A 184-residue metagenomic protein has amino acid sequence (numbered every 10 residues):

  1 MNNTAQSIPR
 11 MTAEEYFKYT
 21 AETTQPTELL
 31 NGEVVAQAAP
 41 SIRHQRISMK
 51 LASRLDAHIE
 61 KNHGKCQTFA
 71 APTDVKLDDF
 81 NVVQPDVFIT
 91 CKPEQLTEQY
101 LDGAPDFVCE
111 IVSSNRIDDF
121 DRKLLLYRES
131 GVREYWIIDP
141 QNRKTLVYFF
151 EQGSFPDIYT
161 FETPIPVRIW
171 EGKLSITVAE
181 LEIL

Functional and structural regions predicted by a protein language model:
N2-R10, F17-T24, M49, S53-S130 (+1 more regions): C-terminal interaction segment
Q25-L29: Active-site and channel-lining beta-strand-loop segments that bind or position nucleotide-derived/phosphorylated
L30-N31, C91: A cytosolic small-molecule/anion-sensing beta-strand core signal
E33-V34, P40, H44-S48, A52: Nuclease catalytic cores
A39-P40, E60: Amphipathic alpha-helical interaction elements
